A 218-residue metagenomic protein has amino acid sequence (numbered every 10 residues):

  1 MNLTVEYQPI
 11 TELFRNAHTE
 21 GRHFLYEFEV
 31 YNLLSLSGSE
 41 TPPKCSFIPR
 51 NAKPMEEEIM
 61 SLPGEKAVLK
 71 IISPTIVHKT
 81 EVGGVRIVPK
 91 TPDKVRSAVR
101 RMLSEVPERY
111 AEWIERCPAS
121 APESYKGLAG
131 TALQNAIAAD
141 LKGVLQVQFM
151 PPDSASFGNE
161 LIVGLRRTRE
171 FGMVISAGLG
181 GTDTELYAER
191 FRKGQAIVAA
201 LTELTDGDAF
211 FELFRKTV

Functional and structural regions predicted by a protein language model:
M1-V218: ATP-dependent carboxylate/acyl-activation modules
